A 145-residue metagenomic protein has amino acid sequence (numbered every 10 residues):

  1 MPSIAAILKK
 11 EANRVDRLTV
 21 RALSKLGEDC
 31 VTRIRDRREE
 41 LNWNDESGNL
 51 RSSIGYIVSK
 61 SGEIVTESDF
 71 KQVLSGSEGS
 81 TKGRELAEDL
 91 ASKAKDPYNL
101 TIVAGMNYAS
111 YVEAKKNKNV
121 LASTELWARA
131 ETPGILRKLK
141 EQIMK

Functional and structural regions predicted by a protein language model:
P2-S3: Short, charge-rich amphipathic alpha-helices with coiled-coil/heptad character
A6-V112: Short, low-complexity, charged/polar segments at coil/turn and helix-coil boundaries
A114-K145: Protruding loop/beta-arch "assembly-hinge" segments enriched in small, turn-prone residues
